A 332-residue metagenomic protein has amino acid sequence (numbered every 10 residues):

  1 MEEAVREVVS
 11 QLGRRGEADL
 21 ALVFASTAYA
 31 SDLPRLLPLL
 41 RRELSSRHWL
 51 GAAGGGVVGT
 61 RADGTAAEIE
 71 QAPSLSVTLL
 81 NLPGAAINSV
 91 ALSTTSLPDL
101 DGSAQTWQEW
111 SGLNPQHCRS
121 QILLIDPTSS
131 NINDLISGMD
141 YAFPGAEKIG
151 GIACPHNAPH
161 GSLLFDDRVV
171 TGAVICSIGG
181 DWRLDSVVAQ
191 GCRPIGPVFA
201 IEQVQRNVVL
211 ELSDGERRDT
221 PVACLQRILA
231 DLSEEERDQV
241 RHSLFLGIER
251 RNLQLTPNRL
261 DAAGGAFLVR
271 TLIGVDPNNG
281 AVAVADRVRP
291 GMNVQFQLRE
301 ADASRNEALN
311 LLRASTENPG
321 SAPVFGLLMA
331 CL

Functional and structural regions predicted by a protein language model:
M1-L20, A25-P34, L39-R41, R47 (+2 more regions): Small-residue-enriched flexible segments
